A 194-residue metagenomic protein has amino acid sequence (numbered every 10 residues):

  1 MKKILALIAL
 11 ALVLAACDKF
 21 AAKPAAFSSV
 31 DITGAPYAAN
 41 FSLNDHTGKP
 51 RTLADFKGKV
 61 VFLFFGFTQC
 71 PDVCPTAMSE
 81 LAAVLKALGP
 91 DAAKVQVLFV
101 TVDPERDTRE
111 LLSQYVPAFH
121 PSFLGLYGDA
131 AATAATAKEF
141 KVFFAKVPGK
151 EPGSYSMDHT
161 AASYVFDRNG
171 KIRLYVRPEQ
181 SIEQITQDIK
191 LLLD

Functional and structural regions predicted by a protein language model:
M1-I4: Positively charged n-region of N-terminal signal peptides that target proteins for export
V13-A16: C-terminal motif of bacterial Sec signal peptides marking the signal peptidase cleavage site
A21-A54, S79: N-terminal "domain-start" segment that seeds a small globular fold
L53-P75, L81: Short active-site neighborhood of thiol/selenol oxidoreductases, capturing the structured segment around
K59-V60, T76-V100, P117: Conserved helix-turn-beta segment immediately C-terminal to the redox Cys motif in thioredoxin-like folds
K94-D107, S122-A131: Thiol-based oxidoreductase modules, predominantly thioredoxin-like and allied folds used for disulfide exchange
S113-T160: Short, internal strand/loop/helix patches that form the active-site neighborhood or redox-interaction surface
G149-D194: Thiol-/selenol-based redox modules, centered on thioredoxin-like and closely related oxidoreductase domains
